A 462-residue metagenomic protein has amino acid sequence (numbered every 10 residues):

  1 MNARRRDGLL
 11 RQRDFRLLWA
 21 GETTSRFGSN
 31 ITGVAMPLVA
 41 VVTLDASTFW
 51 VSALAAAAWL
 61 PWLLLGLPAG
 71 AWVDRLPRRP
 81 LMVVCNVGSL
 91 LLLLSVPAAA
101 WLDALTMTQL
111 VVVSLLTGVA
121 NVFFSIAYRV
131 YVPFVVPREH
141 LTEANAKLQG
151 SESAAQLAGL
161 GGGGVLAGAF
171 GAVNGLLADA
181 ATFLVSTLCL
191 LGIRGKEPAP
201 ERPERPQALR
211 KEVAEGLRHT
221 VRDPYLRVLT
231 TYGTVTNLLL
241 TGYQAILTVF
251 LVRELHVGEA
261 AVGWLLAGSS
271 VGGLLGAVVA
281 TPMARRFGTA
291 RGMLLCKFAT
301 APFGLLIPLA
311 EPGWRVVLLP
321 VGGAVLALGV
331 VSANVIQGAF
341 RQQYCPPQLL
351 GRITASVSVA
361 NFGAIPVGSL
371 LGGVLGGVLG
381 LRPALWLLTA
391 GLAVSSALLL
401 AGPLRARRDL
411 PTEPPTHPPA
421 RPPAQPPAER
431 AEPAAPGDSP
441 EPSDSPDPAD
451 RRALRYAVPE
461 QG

Functional and structural regions predicted by a protein language model:
M1-Q425, P442, P448, L454-Q461: Alpha-helical transmembrane-bundle signature of multi-pass membrane transport and export proteins
